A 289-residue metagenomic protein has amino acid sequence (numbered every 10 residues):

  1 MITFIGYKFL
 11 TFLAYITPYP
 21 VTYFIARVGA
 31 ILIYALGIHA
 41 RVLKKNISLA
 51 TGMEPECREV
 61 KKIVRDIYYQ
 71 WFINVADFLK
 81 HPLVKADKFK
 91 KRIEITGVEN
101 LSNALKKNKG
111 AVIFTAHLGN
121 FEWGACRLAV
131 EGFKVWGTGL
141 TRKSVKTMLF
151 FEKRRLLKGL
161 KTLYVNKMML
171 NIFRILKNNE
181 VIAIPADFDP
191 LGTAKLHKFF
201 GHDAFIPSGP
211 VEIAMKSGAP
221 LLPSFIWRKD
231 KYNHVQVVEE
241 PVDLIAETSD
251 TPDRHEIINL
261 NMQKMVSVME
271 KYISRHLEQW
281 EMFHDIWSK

Functional and structural regions predicted by a protein language model:
M1-T115, F151-K153: Membrane-anchoring hydrophobic helices of lipid-metabolizing enzymes
I5, H39, I93, Y164 (+1 more regions): Soluble or luminal CAZymes and related metallo-dependent hydrolases
F9, L43, G124, F150-F151 (+3 more regions): Hydrophobic alpha-helical segments typical of transmembrane helices and their membrane-interface/capping positions
A40, T141-V145, D203-P207: Active-site metal-coordination segments of metallo-dependent hydrolases
M53, K62-R65, N103-K106, V130 (+1 more regions): Non-catalytic C-terminal accessory region of glycerolipid acyltransferases and related lyso-lipid remodeling enzymes
K88-I93, L140, L157-L163, F200-G201 (+1 more regions): Short, flexible loop segments at the rims of nucleotide/cofactor-binding pockets, characterized by
K107-N166, D189-K195: Catalytic core of membrane glycerolipid acyltransferases/transacylases, capturing the structured, soluble-facing
